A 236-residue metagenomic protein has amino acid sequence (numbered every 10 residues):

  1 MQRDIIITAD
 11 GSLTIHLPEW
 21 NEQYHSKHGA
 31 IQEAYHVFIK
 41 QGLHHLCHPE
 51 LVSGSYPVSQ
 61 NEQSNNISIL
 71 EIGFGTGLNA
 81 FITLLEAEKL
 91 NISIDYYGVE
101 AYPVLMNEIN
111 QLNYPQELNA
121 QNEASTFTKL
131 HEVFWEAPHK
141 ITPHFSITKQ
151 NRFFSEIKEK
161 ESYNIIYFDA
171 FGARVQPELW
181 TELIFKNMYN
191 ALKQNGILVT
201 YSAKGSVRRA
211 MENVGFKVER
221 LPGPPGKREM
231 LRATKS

Functional and structural regions predicted by a protein language model:
M1-L46, N66-I67, L85-Y97, A101-L118: Rossmann-like AdoMet
S53-S64: A cross-taxon signal for low-complexity, glycine/charged-rich
N65-G75, T83: Conserved class I S-adenosyl-L-methionine
N110-E159: S-adenosyl-L-methionine
L179-Q194: A short glycine-rich, Lys/Arg-flanked "PGG" loop and its adjoining helix->strand segment in the class I
Q194-S202: Conserved beta-strand signature within the Rossmann-like core of class I S-adenosyl-L-methionine
V214-S236: Core SAM-dependent methyltransferase catalytic element
